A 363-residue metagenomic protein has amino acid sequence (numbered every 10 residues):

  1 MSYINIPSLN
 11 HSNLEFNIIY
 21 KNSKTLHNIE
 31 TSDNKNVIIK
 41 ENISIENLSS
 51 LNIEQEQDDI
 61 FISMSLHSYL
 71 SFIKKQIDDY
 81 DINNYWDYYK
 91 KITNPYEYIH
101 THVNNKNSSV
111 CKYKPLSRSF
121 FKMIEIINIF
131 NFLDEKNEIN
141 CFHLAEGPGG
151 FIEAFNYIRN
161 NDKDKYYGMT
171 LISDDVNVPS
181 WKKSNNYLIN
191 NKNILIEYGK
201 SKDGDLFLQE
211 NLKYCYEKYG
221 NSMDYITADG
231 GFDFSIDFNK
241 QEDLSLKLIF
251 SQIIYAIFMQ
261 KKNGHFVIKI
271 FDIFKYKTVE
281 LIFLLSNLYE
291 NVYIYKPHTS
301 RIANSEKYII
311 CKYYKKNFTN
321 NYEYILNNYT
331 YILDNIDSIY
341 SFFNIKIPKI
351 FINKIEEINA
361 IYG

Functional and structural regions predicted by a protein language model:
M1-K218, N335-G363: Intrinsically disordered, low-complexity glycine/charged-rich regulatory or linker segments that flank or connect
T101-N107, A228-Q241: Gly-rich Lys/Arg/Thr-decorated short loops/hinges at beta-loop-alpha junctions or inter-strand turns that position
N131-L133, G149-E153, N161, D174-V178 (+5 more regions): Eukaryotic short linear interaction motifs
N140-H143, Y167-G168, T227, H265-K269 (+2 more regions): Beta-strand cores of modular interaction/reader domains in eukaryotic scaffold and signaling proteins, especially PDZ
F142-P148, K218-I236: Conserved proline-anchored active-site loop of SAM-dependent methyltransferases that bridges a beta-strand
R159, N221, M259-K262: Helix-to-beta-strand junctions that scaffold the AdoMet/dcAdoMet cofactor pocket in Class I SAM-dependent enzymes
N239-I294: Conserved Class I SAM-dependent methyltransferase catalytic core
E280-I336: Class I S-adenosyl-L-methionine
